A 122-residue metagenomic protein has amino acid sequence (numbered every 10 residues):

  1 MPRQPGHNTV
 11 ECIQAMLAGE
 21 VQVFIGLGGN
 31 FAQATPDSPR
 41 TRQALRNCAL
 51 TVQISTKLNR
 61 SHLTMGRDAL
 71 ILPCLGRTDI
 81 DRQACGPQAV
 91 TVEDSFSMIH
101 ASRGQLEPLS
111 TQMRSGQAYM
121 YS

Functional and structural regions predicted by a protein language model:
M1-S122: Non-catalytic alpha/beta scaffold blocks inside enzyme catalytic domains
